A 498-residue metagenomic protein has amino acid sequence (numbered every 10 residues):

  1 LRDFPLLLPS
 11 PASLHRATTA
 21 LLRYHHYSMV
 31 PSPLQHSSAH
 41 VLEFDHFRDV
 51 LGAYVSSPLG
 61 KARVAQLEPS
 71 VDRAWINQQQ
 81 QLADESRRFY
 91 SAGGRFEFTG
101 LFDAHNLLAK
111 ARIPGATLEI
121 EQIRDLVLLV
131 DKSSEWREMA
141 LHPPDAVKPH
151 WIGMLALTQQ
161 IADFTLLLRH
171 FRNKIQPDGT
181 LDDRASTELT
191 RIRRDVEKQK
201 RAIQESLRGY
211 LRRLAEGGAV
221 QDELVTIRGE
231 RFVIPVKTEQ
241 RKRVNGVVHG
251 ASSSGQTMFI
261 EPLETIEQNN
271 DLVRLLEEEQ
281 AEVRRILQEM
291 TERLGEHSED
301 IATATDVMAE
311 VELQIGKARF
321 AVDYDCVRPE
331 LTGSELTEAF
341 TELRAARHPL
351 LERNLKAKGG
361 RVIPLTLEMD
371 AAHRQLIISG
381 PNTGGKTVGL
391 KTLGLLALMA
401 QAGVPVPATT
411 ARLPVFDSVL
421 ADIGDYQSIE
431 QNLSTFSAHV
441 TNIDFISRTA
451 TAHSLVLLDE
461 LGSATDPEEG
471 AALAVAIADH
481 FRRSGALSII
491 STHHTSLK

Functional and structural regions predicted by a protein language model:
L1-M29: Low-complexity proline/serine/threonine-rich segments in eukaryotic and viral proteins
A17, Y24-E188, I192, H297-E310 (+2 more regions): Conserved amphipathic alpha-helical "coupling/scaffold" segments that transmit conformational changes between domains
D163-G179, E267-Q288: Extended, charged coiled-coil "arm/hinge" scaffolds of SMC/Rad50-like chromosome-maintenance ATPases and other large
L189, L211-G229, A318-A345: Long, charged, glycine-rich C-terminal linkers/tails
R191-Q240: Extended, Lys/Arg-enriched charged tracts that mediate electrostatic binding to polyanionic substrates
L224, R228-I260, N269, T332-P364: SMC-family hinge/dimerization module
L276-E310: Non-transmembrane, heptad-repeat alpha-helical coiled-coil rod segments that act as dimerization/spacing scaffolds
Y324-D325, S334-K498: ATPase nucleotide-binding head domains, primarily ABC-like/P-loop NTPase cores
